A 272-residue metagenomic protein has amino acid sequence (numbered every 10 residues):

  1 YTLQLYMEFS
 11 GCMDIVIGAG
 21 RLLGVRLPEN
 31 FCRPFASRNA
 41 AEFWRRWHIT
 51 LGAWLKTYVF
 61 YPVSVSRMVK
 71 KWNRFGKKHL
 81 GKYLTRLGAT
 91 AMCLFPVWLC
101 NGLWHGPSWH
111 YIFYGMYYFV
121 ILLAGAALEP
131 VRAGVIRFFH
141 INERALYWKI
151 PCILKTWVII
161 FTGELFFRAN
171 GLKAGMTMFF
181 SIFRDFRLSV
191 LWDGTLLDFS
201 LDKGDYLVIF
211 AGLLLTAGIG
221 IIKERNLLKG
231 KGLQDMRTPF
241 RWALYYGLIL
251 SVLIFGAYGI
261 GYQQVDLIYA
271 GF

Functional and structural regions predicted by a protein language model:
Y1-G271: Membrane-embedded transmembrane alpha-helical bundles that form the catalytic cores of multi-pass lipid-modifying
